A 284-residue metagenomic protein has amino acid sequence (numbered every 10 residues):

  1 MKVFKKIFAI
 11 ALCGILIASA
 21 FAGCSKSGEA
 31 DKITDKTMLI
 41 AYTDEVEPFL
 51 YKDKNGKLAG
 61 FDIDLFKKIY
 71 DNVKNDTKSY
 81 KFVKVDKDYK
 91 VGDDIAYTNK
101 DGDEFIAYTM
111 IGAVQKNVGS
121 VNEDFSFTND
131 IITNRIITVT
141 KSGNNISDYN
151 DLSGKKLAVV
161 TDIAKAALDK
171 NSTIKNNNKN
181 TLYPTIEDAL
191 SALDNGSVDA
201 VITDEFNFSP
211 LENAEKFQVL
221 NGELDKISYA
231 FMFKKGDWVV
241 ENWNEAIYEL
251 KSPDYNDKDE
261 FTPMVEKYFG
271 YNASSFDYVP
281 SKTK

Functional and structural regions predicted by a protein language model:
A18-I33: Sec-dependent signal peptide cleavage junction
S25, I63-V73, S142-I146, N150 (+3 more regions): Extended ligand-binding regions for polar small-molecule ligands
D31-V114, L182: Extracytoplasmic small-molecule ligand-binding "clamshell" domains of the periplasmic binding protein/Venus flytrap
T37, D76-K81, A164-P184, N213-N221 (+1 more regions): Ligand-binding clefts/hinges and TM-proximal coupling segments of bilobed small-molecule sensing domains
T43-E45, I132-T140, E205-Y248, F269-K284: Periplasmic-binding protein-like
E45-E47, A59-V73, Q115, T133-I186 (+2 more regions): Bilobed "Venus flytrap"/periplasmic-binding protein-like clamshell domains and structurally analogous long
K67, S79-D151, K216, N221: Acidic, polar ligand-binding/catalytic clefts
A113-N122, L168-N171, S191-K226: A ligand-binding cleft/hinge motif common to bilobed small-molecule-binding domains
